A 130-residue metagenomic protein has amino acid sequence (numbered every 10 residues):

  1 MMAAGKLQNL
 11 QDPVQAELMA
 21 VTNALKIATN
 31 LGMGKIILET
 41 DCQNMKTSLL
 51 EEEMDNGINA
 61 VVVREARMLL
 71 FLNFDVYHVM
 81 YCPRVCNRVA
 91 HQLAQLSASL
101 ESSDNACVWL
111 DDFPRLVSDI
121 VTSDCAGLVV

Functional and structural regions predicted by a protein language model:
M1-V130: Primary recognition of RNase H-like, Mg2+-dependent phosphodiesterase/nuclease domains
